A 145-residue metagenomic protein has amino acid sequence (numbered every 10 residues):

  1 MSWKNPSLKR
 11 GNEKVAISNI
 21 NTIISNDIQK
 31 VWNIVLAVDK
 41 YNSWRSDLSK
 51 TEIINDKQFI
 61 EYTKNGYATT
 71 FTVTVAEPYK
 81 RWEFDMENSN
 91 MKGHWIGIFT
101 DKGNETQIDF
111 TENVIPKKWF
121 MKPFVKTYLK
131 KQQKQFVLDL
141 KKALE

Functional and structural regions predicted by a protein language model:
M1-I23, I60, F71-T72, K102-E105 (+3 more regions): Hydrophobic-ligand-binding modules of eukaryotic lipid transfer/binding families
S2-E52: Hydrophobic ligand-binding cavity/cleft-lining segments
W3-N5, I54-D56, E77-E83: Short Pro/Gly-enriched beta-strand edge/turn motifs at strand-loop
N26-Q29, N90, K131: A generic structural signal for alpha-helix starts
N33-S43, P78, L138, K142-E145: Short, intrinsically disordered, mixed-charge
V35, R45, E112, Q132-Q133: Hydrophobic alpha-helical core bundles mediating ligand binding, dimerization, or RNAP-core interactions
Y62-Q107, N113-P116, A143: Hydrophobic-ligand binding "helix-grip"
N113-E145: A conserved amphipathic terminal alpha-helix motif
